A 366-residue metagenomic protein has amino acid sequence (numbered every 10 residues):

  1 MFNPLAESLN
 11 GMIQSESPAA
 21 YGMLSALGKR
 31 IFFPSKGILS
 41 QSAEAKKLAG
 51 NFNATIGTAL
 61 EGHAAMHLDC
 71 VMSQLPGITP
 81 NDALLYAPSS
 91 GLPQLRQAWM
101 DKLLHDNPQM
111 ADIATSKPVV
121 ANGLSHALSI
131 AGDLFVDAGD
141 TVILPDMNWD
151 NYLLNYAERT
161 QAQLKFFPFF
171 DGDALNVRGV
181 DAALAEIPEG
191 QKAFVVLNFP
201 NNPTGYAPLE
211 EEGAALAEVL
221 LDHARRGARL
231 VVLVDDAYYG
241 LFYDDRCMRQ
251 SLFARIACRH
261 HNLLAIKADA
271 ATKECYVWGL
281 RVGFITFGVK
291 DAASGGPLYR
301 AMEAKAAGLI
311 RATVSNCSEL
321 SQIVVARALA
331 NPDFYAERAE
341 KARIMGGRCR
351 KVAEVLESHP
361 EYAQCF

Functional and structural regions predicted by a protein language model:
F2-G11, S15, A26-N122: N-terminal small-domain helix-loop-helix segment of the aminotransferase-like
P4-E16, C258-R343: Conserved core segment of the aminotransferase class I/II
Y21-G22, G77-N81, V196-T204, K305-A306 (+1 more regions): Short glycine/proline-rich turn/loop motifs
S42-K47, G295-A307, R350-F366: Conserved C-terminal alpha-helix-loop-beta "cap" of PLP-dependent enzymes that closes/shapes the active-site mouth
F52-A54, V119, I143, K165 (+3 more regions): Hydrophobic/aromatic beta-strand patches that form the interior of the parallel beta-sheet core in alpha/beta enzyme
G57-E61, S125, W149-D150, P200-P203 (+4 more regions): Short, solvent-exposed loop/turn segments at secondary-structure junctions
D82-V232, Y239-R259: Conserved core of the PLP fold type I
A326-F366: PLP-dependent aminotransferase class I/II
